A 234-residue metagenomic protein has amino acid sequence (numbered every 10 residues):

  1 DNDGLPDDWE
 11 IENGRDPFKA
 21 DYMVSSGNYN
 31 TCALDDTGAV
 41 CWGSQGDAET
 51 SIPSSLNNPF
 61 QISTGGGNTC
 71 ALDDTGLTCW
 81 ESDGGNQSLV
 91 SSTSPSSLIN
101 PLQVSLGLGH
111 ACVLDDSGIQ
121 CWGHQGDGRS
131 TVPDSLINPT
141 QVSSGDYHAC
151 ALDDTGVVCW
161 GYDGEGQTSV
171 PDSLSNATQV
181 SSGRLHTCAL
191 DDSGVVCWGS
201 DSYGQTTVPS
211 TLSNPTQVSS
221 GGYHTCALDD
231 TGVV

Functional and structural regions predicted by a protein language model:
D1, D8-M23, P53, P95 (+3 more regions): Proline-centered structural pivot motif
D1, Y223-V234: Low-complexity/repetitive intrinsically disordered segments
Y22-T31: Beta-strand-rich domains and repeat architectures in extracellular enzymes and scaffolds, especially beta-propellers
N30, N58, N68, I99-N100 (+3 more regions): Asparagine/serine/threonine-enriched low-complexity, disordered tracts, especially those forming N-linked glycosylation
N30-A33, C41, N68-A71, C79 (+7 more regions): Conserved core positions of repeat-based scaffolds
T50-I52, V90-S94, G128-V132, G166-V170 (+1 more regions): A short beta-strand motif characteristic of beta-propeller blades
